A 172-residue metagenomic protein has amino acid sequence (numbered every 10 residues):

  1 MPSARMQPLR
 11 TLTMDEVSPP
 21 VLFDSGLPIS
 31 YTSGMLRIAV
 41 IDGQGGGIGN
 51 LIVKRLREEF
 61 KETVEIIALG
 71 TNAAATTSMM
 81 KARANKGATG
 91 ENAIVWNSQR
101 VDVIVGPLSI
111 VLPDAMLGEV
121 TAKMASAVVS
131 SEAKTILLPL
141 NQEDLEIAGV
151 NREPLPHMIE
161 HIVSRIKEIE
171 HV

Functional and structural regions predicted by a protein language model:
S3-R5, R10, S18: Low-acidity, Ser/Thr- and Arg-rich intrinsically disordered low-complexity segments
R5, L22-S25, S30-Y31: Short, positively charged and aromatic/hydrophobic N-terminal segments
L36-G70: Glycine-rich phosphate/diphosphate-binding loop of Rossmann-like nucleotide-binding domains
Q44-G46, S109-P113, L117, N141-E143: Short glycine-rich anion-binding loops that position phosphate/pyrophosphate groups of nucleotides and phosphorylated
T63, S130-T135: A short helix->loop->beta-strand "cap" motif at the edges of active sites that frequently abuts
E65-T89, E146-A148: N-terminal beta-loop-helix "entrance" segment that forms/cooperates in small-molecule cofactor or anionic ligand
K86-M124: Glycine-rich phosphate-binding loop
L137-V172: Short, glycine-/small-residue-rich phosphate/pyrophosphate-handling segment
